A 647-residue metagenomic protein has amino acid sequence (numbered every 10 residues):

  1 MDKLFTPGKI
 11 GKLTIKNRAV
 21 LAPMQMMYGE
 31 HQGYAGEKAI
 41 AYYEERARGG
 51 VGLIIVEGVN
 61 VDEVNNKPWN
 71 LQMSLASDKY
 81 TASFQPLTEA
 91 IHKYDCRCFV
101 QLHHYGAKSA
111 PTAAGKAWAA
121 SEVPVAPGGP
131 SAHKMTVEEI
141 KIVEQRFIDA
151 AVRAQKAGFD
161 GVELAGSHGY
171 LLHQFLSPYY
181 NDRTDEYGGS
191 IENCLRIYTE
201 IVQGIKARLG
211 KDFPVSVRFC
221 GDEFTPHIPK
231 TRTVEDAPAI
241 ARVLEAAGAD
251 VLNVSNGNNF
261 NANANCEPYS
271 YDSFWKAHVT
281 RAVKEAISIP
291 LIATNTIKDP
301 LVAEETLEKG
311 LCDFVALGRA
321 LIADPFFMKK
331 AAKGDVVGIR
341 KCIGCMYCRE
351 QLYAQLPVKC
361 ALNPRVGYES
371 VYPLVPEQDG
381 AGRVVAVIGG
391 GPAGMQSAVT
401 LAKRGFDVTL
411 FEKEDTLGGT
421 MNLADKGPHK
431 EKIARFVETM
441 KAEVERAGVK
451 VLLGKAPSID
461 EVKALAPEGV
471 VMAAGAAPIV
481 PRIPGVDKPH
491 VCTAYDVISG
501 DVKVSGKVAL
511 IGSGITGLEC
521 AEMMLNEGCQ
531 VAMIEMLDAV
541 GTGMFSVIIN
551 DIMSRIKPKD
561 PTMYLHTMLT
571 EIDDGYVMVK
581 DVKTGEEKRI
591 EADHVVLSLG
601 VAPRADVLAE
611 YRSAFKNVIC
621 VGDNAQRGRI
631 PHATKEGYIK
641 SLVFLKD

Functional and structural regions predicted by a protein language model:
M1-G8, E37, V366-Y372, K450-A456 (+2 more regions): Short gly/ser/thr-rich secondary-structure transition/capping motifs
M1-I388, P392, S397-K403, D407-V408 (+1 more regions): Flavin-dependent oxidoreductase catalytic cores
A22, Q101-H103, A165-S167, H173 (+25 more regions): Generic beta-strand/beta-sheet core signal
D95-C96, F213, I289, P467 (+3 more regions): A short helix->loop->beta-strand "cap" motif at the edges of active sites that frequently abuts
I287, G310-L311, A447, D487 (+3 more regions): Short, structured coil segments at secondary-structure junctions
L301, D379-L410, L452-G469, A473-H490 (+3 more regions): Rossmann-like dinucleotide/flavin-binding elements
I343-P364, K488, K559, G628-P631 (+1 more regions): Flexible, Lys/Arg-rich cytosolic regulatory linkers and terminal tails that connect or flank
D407-A447, A521-L569, A625-G628: Rossmann-like dinucleotide-binding cores of NAD(P)H-dependent redox enzymes
